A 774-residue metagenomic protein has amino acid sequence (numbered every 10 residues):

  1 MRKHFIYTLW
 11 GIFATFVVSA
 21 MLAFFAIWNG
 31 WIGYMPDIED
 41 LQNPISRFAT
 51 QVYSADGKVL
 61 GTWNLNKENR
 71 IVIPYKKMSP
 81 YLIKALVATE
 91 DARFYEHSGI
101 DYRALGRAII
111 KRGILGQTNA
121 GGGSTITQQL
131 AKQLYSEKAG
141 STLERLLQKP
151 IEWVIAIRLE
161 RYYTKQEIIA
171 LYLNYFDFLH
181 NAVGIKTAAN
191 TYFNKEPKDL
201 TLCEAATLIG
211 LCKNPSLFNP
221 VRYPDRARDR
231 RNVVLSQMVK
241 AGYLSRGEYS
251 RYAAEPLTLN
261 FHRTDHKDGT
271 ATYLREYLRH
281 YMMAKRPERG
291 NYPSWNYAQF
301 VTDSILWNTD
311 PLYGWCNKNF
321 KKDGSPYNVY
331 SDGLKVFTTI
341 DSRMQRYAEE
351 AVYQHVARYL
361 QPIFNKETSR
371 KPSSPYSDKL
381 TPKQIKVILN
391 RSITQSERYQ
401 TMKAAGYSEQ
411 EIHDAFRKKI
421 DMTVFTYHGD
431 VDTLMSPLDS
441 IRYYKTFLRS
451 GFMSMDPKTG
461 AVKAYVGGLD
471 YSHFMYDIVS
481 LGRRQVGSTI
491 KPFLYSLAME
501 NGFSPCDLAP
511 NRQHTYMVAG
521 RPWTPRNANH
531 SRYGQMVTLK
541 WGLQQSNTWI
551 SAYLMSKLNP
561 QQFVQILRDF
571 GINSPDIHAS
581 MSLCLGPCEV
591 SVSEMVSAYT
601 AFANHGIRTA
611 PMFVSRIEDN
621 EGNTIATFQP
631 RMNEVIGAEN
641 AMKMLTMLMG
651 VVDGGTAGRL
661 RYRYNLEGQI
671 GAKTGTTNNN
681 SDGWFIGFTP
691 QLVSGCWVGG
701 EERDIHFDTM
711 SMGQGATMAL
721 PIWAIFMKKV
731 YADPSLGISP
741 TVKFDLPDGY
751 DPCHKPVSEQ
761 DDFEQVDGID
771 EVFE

Functional and structural regions predicted by a protein language model:
M1-Y53, R93, G113, Y359: N-terminal type II signal-anchor transmembrane helix that functions as the membrane-insertion/stop-transfer segment
S46-A49, Y53-W307, Y313-C316, K322-S325 (+4 more regions): Peptidoglycan glycan-strand catalytic modules in the bacterial/periplasmic cell-wall system
A85-V87, M238, A348, T459-G460 (+6 more regions): Active-site SXXK
Y95-L105, V183-K186, S245-S250, M499-A519 (+2 more regions): Short, well-structured active-site flanking segments
T125-I126, L134-S136, S141, R145 (+5 more regions): Active-site-adjacent helix/loop patches that line small-molecule binding or acyl-intermediate pockets
S245-T339, R343-Y407: Non-catalytic structural connector segments
P256, L481-M536, A610-T624: Short, glycine/proline-biased beta-turn/loop segments that scaffold the active-site neighborhood
T338, S342-R358, R391-D456, A461 (+4 more regions): A penicillin-recognizing enzyme superfamily signal
